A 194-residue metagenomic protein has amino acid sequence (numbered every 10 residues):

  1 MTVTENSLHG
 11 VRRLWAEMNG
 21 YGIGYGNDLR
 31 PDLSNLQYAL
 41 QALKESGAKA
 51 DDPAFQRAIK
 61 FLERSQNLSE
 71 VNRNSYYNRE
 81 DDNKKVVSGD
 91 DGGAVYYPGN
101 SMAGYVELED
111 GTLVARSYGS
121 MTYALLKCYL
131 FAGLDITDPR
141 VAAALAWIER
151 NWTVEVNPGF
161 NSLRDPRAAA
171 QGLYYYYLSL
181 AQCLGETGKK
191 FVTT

Functional and structural regions predicted by a protein language model:
M1-K60, R64-T194: An alpha-helical repeat/solenoid feature that recognizes helix-turn-helix modules
